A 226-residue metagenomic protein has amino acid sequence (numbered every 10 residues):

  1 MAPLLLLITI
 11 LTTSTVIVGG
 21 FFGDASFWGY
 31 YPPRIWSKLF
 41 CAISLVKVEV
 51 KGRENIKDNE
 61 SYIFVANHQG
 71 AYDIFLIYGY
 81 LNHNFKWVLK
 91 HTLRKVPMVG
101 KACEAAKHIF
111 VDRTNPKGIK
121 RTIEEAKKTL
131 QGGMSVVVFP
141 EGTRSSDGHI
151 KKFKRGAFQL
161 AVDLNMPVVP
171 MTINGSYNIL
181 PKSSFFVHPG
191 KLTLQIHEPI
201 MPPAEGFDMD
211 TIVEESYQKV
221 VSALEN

Functional and structural regions predicted by a protein language model:
M1-F27, Y31, E54-K57, D210-N226: Membrane-interfacial terminal anchoring regions of lipid-handling membrane enzymes
T12-Y31, A42-S44, D58-P116: Catalytic core of membrane glycerolipid acyltransferases/transacylases, capturing the structured, soluble-facing
W36, D73-L76, L89, M98 (+4 more regions): Hydrophobic alpha-helical segments typical of transmembrane helices and their membrane-interface/capping positions
S44-K51, I119-K120, S176-N178: Short gly/ser/thr-rich secondary-structure transition/capping motifs
V50, F64, W87-V88, L194-I196: Generic preference for hydrophobic
V50, I109-D112, P202: Short acidic-hydrophobic, aromatic-tinged amphipathic segments that line or gate anion-handling sites
K120-N226: Non-catalytic C-terminal accessory region of glycerolipid acyltransferases and related lyso-lipid remodeling enzymes
